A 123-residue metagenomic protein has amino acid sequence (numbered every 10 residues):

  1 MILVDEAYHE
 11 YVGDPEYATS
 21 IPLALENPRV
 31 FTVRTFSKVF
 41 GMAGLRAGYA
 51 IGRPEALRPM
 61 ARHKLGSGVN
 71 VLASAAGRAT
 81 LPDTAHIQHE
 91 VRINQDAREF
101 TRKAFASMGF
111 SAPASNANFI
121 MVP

Functional and structural regions predicted by a protein language model:
I2, E6-V39: Active-site pre-lysine segment of PLP-dependent enzymes
D5-E6, A85-I87, A117: A short, structure-level motif marking secondary-structure boundaries and short turns
E10, F119-I120: Positions that flank functional sites
P15-Y17, G44, P123: Short secondary-structure transition/capping segments
R29-A106, F110-P113: PLP-dependent aminotransferase class I/II
I51, M121-P123: Short hydrophobic/aromatic beta-strand micro-patches that form the beta-sheet surface supporting nucleotide- or nucleic
P113-F119: Short Gly/Ser/Thr- and Asp/Glu-enriched loop/turn motifs at secondary-structure junctions
